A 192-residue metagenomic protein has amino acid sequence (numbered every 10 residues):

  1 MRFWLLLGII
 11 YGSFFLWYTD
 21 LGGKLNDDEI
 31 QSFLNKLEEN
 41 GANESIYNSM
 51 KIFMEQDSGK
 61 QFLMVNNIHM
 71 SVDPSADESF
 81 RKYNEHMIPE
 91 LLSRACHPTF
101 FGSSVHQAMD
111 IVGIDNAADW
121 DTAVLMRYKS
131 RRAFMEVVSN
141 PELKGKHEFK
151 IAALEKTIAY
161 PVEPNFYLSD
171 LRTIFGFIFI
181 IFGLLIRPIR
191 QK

Functional and structural regions predicted by a protein language model:
R2-W120, A133, E163-K192: Short S/T/G/P-rich N-terminal loop/turn motif that feeds into the first structured element of a domain
M64-N66, V124, K150: Polar/charged side chains located within well-ordered beta-strands of beta-rich proteins
L92, V138-S139, I151: Alpha-helix boundary recognition
D121-R127, M135: Short cationic amphipathic helices and targeting signals
S130-K146: Short amphipathic alpha-helices within nucleic acid-binding modules
G145-T173: Short, aromatic-rich amphipathic segments at membrane interfaces that lie adjacent to a transmembrane helix or signal
